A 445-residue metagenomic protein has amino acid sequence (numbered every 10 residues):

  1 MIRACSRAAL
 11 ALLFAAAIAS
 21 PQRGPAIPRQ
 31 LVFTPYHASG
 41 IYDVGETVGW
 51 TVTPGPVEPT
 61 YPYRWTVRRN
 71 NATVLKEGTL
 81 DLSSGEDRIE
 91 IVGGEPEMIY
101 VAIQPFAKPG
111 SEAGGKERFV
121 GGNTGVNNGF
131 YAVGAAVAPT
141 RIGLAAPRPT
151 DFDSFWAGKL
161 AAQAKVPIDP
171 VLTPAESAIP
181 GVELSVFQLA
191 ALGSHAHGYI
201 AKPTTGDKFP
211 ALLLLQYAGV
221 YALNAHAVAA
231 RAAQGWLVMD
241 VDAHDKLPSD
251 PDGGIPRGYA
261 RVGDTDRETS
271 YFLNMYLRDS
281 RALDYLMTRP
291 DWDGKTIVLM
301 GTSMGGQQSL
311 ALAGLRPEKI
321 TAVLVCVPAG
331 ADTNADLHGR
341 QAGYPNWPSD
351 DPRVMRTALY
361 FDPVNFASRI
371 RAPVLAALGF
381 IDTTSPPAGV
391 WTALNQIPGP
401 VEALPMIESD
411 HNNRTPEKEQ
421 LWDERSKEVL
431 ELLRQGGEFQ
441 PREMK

Functional and structural regions predicted by a protein language model:
T34-G40, A161-G206: N-terminal cap/lid segment of alpha/beta-hydrolase-fold proteins
Y199-K202, K208-A218: Short beta-strand element of the alpha/beta-hydrolase
A218-S280, Y285, D332-Y344: Cap/lid segment of the alpha/beta-hydrolase catalytic domain
A227, A372, P386-N395: Short alpha-helix in the alpha/beta-hydrolase fold that links the catalytic acid
G306-R353, P405, N413-P416: Hydrolase active-site cap/lid region
S349, W391-K445: C-terminal catalytic histidine-bearing segment of alpha/beta-hydrolase fold enzymes
I370, A376-L378: Short beta-strand/loop motif that positions the catalytic acidic residue of the alpha/beta-hydrolase fold
F380-S385, N412: Acidic catalytic loop of the alpha/beta-hydrolase fold
